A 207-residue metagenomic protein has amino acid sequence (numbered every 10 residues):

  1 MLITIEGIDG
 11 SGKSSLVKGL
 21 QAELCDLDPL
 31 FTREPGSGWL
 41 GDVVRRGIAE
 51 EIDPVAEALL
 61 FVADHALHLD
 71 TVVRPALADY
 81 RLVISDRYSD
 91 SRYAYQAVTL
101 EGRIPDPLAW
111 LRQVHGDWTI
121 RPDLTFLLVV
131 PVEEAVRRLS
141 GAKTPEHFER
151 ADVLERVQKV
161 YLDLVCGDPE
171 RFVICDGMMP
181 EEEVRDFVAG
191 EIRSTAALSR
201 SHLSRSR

Functional and structural regions predicted by a protein language model:
M1-L2: Pre-Walker A (Motif I) flank of P-loop NTPase domains
I5: Hydrophobic anchor at the beta1->P-loop junction of P-loop NTPases
G10-S11: ATP-binding Walker
S14: Walker A/P-loop
Q21, E133-R207: NTP-dependent small-molecule kinase module
L27-D117: ATP-dependent small-molecule kinase phosphotransfer cores that center on conserved nucleotide phosphate-binding segments
D90-K159: A glycine- and Lys/Arg-enriched "phosphate-lid" helix/loop adjacent to the NTP-binding pocket of small-molecule kinases
